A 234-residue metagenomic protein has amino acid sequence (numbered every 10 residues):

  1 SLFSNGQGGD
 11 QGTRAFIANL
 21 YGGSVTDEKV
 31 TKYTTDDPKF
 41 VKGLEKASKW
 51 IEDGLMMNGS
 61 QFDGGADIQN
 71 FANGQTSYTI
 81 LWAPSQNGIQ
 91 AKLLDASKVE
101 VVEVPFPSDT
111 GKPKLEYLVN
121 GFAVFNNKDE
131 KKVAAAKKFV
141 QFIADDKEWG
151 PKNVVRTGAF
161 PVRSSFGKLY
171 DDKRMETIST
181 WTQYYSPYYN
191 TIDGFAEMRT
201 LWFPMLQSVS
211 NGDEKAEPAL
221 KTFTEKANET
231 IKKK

Functional and structural regions predicted by a protein language model:
S1-K32, T76: Extracytoplasmic/periplasmic solute-binding protein
S1-Q7, D145-R156, T230-K234: Bilobed periplasmic-binding protein-like "clamshell/Venus-flytrap" ligand-binding domains
G12, A66-N70, Q86-L93, N228-I231: Pocket-flanking alpha-helical
K29-S60: Glycine-centered hinge/linker elements that transmit conformational signals in sensory and ligand-binding systems
E45, W50-D53, A91-R156, P204: Extracytoplasmic/periplasmic substrate-recognition and gating elements
N58-N73: Short helix-initiation/N-cap motifs at beta->coil->alpha
S77-W82: Paired acidic/hydrophobic, glycine-rich loop segments that form the ligand-binding mouth/hinge of periplasmic-binding
V101-V104, K152-P204, S208, K232-K233: Long, aromatic- and glycine/proline-rich binding clefts that accommodate carbohydrate-like moieties
